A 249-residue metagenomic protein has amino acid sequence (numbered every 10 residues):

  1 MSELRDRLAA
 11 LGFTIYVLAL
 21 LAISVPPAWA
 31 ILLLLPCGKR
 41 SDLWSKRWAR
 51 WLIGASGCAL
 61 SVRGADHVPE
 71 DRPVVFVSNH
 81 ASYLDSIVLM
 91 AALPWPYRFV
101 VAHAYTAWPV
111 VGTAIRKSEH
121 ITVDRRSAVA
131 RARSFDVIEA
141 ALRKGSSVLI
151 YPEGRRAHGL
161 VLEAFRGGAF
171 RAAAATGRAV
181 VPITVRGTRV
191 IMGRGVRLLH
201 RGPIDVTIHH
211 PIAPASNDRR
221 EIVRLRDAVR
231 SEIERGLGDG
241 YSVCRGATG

Functional and structural regions predicted by a protein language model:
M1-S61: N-terminal membrane-anchoring alpha-helices
L4, L8, A132-G249: Non-catalytic C-terminal accessory region of glycerolipid acyltransferases and related lyso-lipid remodeling enzymes
S24-L43, I53-A55, E70-A128: Catalytic core of membrane glycerolipid acyltransferases/transacylases, capturing the structured, soluble-facing
W48, D85-V88, V101, V110 (+4 more regions): Hydrophobic alpha-helical segments typical of transmembrane helices and their membrane-interface/capping positions
L52-I53, I115, A141, A173: A generic structural signal for well-ordered alpha-helical segments
V62, F76, F99-V100, V206-I208: Generic preference for hydrophobic
V62, I121-D124, P214: Short acidic-hydrophobic, aromatic-tinged amphipathic segments that line or gate anion-handling sites
A65-P69: Glycine-rich helix-loop-beta junction characteristic of Rossmann-like nucleotide cofactor-binding loops
